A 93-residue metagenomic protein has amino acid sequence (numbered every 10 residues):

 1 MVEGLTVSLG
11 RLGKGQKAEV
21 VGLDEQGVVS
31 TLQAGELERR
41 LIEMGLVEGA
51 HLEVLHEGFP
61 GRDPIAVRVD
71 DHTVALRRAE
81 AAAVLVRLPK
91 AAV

Functional and structural regions predicted by a protein language model:
M1-V47, E53-F59, D63-V93: Compact, charge-rich alpha-helical regulatory domains located at protein termini
